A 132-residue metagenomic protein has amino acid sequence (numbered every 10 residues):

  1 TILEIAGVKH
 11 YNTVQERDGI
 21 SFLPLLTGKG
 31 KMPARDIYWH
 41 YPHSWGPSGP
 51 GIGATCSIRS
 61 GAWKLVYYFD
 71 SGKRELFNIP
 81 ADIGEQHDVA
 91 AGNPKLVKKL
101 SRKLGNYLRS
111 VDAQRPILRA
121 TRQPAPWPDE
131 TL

Functional and structural regions predicted by a protein language model:
T1-I79, V111-P116, P128-E130: C-terminal cap/loop subdomain of S1 sulfatases and analogous C-terminal strand-loop tails that border
D82: Intrinsically disordered, low-complexity polar regions and short flexible loop motifs
H87-K95: Active-site-proximal N-terminal segment of extracellular/periplasmic enzymes that hydrolyze or transfer
P94-I117: A contiguous, mid-protein "functional segment" used to position or interact with cofactors/ions or partner subunits
N106, T121-L132: Extracellular/periplasmic ectodomains of large secreted or surface enzymes and adhesion receptors
